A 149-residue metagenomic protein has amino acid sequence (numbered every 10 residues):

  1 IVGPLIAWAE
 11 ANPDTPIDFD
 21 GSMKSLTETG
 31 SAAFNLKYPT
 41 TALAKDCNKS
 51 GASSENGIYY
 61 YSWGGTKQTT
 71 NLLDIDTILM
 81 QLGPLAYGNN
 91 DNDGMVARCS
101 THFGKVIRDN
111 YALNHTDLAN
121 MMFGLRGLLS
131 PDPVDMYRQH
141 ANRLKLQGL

Functional and structural regions predicted by a protein language model:
I1-L149: Helical cap/lid subdomain of alpha/beta-hydrolase-fold lipid enzymes that gates access to the catalytic pocket
